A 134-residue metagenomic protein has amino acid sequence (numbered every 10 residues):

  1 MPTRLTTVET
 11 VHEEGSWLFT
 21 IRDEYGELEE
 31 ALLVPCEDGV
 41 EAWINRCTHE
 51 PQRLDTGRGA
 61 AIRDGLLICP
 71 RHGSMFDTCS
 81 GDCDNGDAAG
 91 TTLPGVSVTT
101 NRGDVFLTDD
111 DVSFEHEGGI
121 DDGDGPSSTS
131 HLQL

Functional and structural regions predicted by a protein language model:
M1-R63, D77-T78, P94-L134: N-terminal pre-ligand scaffold of iron-sulfur
A60-P94: Mid-chain, well-packed structural core segment of small domains
